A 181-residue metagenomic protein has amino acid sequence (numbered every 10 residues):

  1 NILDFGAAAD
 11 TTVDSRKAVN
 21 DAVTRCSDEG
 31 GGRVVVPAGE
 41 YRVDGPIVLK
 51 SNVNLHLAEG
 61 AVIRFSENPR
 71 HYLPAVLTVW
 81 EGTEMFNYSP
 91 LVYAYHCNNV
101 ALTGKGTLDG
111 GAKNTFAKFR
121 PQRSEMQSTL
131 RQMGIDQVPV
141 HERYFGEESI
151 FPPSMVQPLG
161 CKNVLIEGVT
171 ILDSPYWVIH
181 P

Functional and structural regions predicted by a protein language model:
N1-P181: Extracellular/periplasmic carbohydrate-active domains that bind, remodel, or depolymerize complex polysaccharides
